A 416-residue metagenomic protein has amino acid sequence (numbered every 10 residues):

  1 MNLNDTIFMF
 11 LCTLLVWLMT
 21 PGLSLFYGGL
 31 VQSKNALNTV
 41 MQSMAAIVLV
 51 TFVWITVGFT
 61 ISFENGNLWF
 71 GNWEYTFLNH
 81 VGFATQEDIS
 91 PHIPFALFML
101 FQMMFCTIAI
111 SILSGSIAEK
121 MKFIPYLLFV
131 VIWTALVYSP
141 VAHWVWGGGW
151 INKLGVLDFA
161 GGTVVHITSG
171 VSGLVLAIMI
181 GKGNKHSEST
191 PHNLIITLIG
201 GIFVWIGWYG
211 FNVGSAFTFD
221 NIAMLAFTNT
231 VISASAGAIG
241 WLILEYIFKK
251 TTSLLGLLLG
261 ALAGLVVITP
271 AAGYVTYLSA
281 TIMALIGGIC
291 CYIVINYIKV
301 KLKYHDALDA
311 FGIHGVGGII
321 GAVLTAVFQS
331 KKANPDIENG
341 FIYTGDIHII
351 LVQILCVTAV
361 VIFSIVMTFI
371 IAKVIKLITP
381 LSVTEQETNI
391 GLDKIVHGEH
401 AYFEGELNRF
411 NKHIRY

Functional and structural regions predicted by a protein language model:
M1-Y416: Glycine- and aromatic-enriched membrane alpha-helices
